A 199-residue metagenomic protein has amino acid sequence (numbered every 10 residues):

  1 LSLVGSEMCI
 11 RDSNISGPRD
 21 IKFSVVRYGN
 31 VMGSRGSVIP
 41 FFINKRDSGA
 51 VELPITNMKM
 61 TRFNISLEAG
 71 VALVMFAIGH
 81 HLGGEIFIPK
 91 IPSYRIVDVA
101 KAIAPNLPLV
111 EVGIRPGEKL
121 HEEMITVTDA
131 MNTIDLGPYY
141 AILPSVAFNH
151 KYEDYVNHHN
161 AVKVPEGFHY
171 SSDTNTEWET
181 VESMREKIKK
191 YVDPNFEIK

Functional and structural regions predicted by a protein language model:
L1-G5, C9-I10: Single conserved hydrophobic/aromatic residue that forms the stacking wall/gate of nucleotide- or nucleobase-binding
S6, I15-G17: Active-site-proximal cofactor/substrate-binding loop regions of enzyme domains
I10-D12, F42: Hydrophobic alpha-helical interface/terminus motif in multipass membrane transporters
P18-N30, F41-I65, A69, L73-P92 (+2 more regions): A conserved pocket-lining segment of Rossmann-fold NAD(P)-dependent short-chain dehydrogenase/reductase
A77-N149, K163, T176, E182-K199: Mid/C-terminal beta-alpha module of Rossmann-like enzyme folds, strongest in SDR-family dehydrogenases/epimerases
A161-D173: Short helix/strand-capping connector loops at secondary-structure junctions
